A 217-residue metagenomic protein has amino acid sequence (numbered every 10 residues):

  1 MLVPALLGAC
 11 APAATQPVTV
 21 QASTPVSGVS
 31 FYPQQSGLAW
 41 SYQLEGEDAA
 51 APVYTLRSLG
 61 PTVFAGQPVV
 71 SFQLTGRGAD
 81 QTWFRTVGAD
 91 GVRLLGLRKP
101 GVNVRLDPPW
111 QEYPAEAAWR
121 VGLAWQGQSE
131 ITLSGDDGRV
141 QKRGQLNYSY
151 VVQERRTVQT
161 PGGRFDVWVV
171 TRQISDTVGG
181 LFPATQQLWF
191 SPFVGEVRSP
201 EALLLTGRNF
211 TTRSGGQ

Functional and structural regions predicted by a protein language model:
M1-V3: Sec-dependent N-terminal signal peptides
L7-A9: C-terminal motif of bacterial Sec signal peptides marking the signal peptidase cleavage site
A13-A89, G96, N103-D107, I131-Q217: Acidic, serine/threonine-rich low-complexity disordered tracts
L97-L133: Extracellular-facing segments of soluble proteins and assemblies that are Gly/Ser/Thr-biased and enriched in aromatics
